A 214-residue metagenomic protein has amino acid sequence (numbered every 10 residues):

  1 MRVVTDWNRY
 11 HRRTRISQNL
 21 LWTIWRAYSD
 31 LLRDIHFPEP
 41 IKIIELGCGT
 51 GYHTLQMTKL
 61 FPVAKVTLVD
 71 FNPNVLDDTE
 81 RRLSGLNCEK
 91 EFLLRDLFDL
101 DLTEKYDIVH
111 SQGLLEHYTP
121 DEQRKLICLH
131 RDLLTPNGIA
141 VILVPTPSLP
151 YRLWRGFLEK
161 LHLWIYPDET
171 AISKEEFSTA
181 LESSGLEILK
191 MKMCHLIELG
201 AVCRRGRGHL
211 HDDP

Functional and structural regions predicted by a protein language model:
M1-E39, I44-D101, Y118, E122 (+1 more regions): Class I (Rossmann-like) S-adenosyl-L-methionine-dependent methyltransferase catalytic domain, capturing the SAM-binding
H110: A conserved beta-strand element that flanks and buttresses the S-adenosyl-L-methionine
G113-L114: Short catalytic micro-motifs in class I SAM-dependent methyltransferases
R124-P136: A short glycine-rich, Lys/Arg-flanked "PGG" loop and its adjoining helix->strand segment in the class I
